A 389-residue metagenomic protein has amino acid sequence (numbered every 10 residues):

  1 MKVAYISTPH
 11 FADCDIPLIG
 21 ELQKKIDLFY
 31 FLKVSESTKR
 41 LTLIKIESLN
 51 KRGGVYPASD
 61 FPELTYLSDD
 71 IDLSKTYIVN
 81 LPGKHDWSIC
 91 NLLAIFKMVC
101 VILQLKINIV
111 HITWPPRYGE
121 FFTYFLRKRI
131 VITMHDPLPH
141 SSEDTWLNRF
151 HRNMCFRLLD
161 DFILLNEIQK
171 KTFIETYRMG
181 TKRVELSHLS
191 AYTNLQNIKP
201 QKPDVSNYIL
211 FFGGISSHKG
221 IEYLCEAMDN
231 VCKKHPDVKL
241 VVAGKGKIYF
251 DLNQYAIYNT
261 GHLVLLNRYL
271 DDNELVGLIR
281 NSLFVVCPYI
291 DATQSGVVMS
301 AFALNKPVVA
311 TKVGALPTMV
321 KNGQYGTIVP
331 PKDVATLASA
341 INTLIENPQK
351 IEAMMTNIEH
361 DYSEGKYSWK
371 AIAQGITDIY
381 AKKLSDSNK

Functional and structural regions predicted by a protein language model:
D13-P17, S216-N230, K247-F250, M299 (+1 more regions): A conserved mid-protein helix/loop that constitutes part of the nucleotide-sugar donor-binding site
C90-I95, G119-F125, R129, L138-L158: Nucleotide-sugar donor phosphate/pyrophosphate-binding loop at the beta->alpha transition of glycosyltransferases
R157-N197: Donor nucleotide-sugar binding/catalytic pocket of nucleotide-sugar-dependent glycosyltransferases
K202-K219, C225-M228, L240: Conserved donor-binding/catalytic core segment of Leloir-type glycosyltransferases
L252-V276: Nucleotide-activated donor-binding/catalytic signature segment of Leloir-type glycosyltransferases, i.e., the conserved
G277-T293, K306: Acidic donor-binding loop of glycosyltransferase active sites
N322-G323, T327-V334, N342-Q349: Conserved acidic donor-binding segment of nucleotide-sugar-dependent glycosyltransferases
K350-K366, G375: A short, well-ordered alpha-helix in the C-terminal region of glycosyltransferases
